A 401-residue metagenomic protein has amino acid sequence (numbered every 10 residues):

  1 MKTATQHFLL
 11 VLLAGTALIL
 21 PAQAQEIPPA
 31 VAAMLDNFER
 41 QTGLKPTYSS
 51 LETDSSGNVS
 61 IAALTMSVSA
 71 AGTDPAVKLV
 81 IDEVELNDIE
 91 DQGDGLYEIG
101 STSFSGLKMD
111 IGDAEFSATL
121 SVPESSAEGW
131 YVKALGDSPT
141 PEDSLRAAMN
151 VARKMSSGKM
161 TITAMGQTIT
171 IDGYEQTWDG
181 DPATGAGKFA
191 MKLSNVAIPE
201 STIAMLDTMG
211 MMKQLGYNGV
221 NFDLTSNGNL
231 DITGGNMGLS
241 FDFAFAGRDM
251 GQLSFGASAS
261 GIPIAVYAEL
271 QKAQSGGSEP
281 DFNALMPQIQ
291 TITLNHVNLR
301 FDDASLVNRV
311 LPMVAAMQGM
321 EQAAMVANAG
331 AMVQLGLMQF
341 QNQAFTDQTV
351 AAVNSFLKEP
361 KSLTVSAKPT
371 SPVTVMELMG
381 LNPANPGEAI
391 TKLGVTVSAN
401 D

Functional and structural regions predicted by a protein language model:
M1-A24, A367: Gram-negative bacterial Sec-dependent N-terminal signal peptides
A22-D401: Glycine-rich, small/hydroxylated-residue low-complexity segments
